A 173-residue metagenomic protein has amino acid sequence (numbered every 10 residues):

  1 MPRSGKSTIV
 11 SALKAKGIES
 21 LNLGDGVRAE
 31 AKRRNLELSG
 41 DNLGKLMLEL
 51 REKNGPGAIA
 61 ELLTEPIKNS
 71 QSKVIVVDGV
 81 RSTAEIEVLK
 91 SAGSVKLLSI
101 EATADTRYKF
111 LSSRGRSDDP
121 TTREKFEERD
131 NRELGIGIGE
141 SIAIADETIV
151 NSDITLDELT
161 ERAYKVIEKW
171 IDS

Functional and structural regions predicted by a protein language model:
R3-S4: ATP-binding Walker
S7: Walker A/P-loop
K14-K16, A92-G93, I144-A145: Short, structured coil segments at secondary-structure junctions
E19-V76, V80-E87, E124-K125: ATP-dependent small-molecule kinase phosphotransfer cores that center on conserved nucleotide phosphate-binding segments
S20, L97, E147-N151: Short, well-ordered beta-strand core segments
G26, T103-R107, I154-T155: Conserved nucleotide-binding/hydrolysis micro-motifs of P-loop NTPases
G40-K45, E87-V88, A92-E140: A glycine- and Lys/Arg-enriched "phosphate-lid" helix/loop adjacent to the NTP-binding pocket of small-molecule kinases
G57, S113-V166, S173: Small-molecule kinase domains that catalyze NTP-dependent phosphoryl transfer to phosphate-bearing small molecules
